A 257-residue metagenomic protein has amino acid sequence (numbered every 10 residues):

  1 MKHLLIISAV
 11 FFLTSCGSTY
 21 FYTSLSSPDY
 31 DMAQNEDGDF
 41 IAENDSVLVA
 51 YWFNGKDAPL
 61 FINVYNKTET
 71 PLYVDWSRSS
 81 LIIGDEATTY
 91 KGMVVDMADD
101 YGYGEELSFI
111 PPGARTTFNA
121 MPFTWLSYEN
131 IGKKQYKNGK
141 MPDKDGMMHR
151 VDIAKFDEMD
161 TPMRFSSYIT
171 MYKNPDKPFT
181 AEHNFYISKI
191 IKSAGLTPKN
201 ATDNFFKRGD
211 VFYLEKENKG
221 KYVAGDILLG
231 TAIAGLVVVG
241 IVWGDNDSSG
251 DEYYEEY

Functional and structural regions predicted by a protein language model:
M1-L4: Positively charged n-region of N-terminal signal peptides that target proteins for export
F12-S15: C-terminal motif of bacterial Sec signal peptides marking the signal peptidase cleavage site
G17-F21: Bacterial signal peptide processing site
Y22-L48: Post-signal peptide N-terminal segment of mature Sec-exported envelope proteins
S46-D57, N63, K67, A154-E158: Short, solvent-exposed beta-strand/turn "edge" segments of beta-rich domains on protein surfaces
T68-L126, L196-A201, K219: The feature marks short-to-medium sequence segments in extracytoplasmic or secretory-pathway proteins
T124-F205: Terminal connector regions
K221-D245: Hydrophobic alpha-helical membrane-anchor/signal-helix detector
